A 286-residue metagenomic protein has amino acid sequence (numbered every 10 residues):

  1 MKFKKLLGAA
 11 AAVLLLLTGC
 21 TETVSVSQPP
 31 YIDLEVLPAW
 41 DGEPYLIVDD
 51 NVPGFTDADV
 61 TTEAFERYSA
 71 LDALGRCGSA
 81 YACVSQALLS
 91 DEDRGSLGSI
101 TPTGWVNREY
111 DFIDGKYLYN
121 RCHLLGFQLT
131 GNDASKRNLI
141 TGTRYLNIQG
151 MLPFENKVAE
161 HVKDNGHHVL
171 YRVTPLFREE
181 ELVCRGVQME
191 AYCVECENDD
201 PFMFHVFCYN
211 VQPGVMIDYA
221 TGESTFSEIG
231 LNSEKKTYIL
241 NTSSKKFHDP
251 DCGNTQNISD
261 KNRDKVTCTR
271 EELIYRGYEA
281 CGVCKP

Functional and structural regions predicted by a protein language model:
M1: Charged, terminal alpha-helix-loop-beta segments that serve as non-catalytic nucleic-acid engagement and/or assembly
K4-V13: Sec-dependent N-terminal signal peptides
A12, S135-N138, F247, R276: Flanking scaffold residues of small Cys/His-coordinated metal-binding clusters
L15-G19: C-terminal motif of bacterial Sec signal peptides marking the signal peptidase cleavage site
T21-T23: Bacterial signal peptide processing site
S25-A70, K236-Y238, S244: N-terminal module-boundary/linker segments of secreted carbohydrate-active enzymes
F55-E234: Domain-level detector of nuclease and nuclease-like folds in predominantly extracellular/periplasmic contexts
G230-P286: Mature, structured domains enriched in cysteine- and short glycine motifs
